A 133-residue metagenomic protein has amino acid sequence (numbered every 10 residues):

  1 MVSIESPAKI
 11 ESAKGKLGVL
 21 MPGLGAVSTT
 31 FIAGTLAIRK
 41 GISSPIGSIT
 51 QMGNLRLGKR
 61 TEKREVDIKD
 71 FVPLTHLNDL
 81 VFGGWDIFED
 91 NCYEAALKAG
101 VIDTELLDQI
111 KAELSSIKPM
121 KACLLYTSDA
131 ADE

Functional and structural regions predicted by a protein language model:
V2-A13: A short, basic/flexible loop-to-alpha-helix module at the beginning of a structural domain
G18-I32: Glycine-rich adenosine-cofactor-binding loop
G34-L36: Short Gly/aromatic-enriched secondary-structure transition segments
R39-I42: Post-Walker A helix-loop "phosphate-sensing" segment adjacent to the P-loop in P-loop NTPases
I46-T50: Conserved small-residue
R56-D67, V72-T75: N-terminal FAD cofactor-binding segment of flavoenzymes
D70-A122: An N-terminal, globular interaction/scaffold subdomain
Y126-E133: Conserved small/polar residues in nucleotide/adenosyl-binding loops
